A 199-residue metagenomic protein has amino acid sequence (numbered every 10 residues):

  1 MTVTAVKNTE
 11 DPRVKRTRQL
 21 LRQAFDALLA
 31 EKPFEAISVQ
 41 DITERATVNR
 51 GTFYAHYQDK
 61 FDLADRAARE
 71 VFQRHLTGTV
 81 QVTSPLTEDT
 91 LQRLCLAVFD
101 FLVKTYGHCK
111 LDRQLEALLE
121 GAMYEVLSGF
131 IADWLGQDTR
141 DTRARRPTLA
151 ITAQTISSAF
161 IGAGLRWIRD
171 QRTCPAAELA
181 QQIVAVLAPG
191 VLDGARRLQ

Functional and structural regions predicted by a protein language model:
M1-K32, Q40-R45: Basic, helix-initiating cap at the start of DNA-binding domains
M1-T4, D133-R140, L149-A150, S157-S158 (+1 more regions): C-terminal peripheral helix-coil segments that are non-catalytic and often amphipathic
T17, L21-L29, H75, L102 (+2 more regions): Short hydrophobic clusters on alpha-helical segments that form packing/core surfaces in small helical domains
L21, F25, Y57, A64 (+1 more regions): DNA major-groove recognition helix of helix-turn-helix
L28-D62: Helix-turn-helix
S38-V39, A67-L76: Short, basic, alpha-helical segments at the C-terminal edge of helix-turn-helix-like DNA-binding modules
T79-D112, E120: Hydrophobic alpha-helical connector segments
R93-L96, L115-T142, P147-G162, L192: Amphipathic alpha-helical packing segments from all-alpha helical-bundle domains
